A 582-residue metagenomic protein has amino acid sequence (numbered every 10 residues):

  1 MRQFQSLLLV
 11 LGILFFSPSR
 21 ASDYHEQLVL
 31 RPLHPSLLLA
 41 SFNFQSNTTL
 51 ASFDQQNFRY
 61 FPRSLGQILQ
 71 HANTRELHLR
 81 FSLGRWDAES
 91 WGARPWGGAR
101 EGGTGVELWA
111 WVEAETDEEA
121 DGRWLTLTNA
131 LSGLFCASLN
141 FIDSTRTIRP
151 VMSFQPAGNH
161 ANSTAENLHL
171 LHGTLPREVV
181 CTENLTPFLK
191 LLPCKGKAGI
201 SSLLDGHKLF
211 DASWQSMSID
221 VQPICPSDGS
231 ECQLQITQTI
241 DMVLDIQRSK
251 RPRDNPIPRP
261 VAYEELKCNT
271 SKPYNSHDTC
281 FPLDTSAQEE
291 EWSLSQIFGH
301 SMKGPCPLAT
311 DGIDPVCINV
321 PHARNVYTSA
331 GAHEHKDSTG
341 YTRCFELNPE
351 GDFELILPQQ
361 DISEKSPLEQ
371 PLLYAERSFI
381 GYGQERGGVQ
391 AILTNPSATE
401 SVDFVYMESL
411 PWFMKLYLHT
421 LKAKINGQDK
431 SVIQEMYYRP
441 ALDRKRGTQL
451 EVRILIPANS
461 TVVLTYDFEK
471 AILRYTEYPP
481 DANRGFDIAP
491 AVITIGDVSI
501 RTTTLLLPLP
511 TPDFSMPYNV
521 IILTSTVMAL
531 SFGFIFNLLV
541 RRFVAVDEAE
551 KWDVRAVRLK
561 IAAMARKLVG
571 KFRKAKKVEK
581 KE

Functional and structural regions predicted by a protein language model:
M1-L11: Classical eukaryotic N-terminal signal peptides for Sec-dependent ER targeting/secretion, especially the positively
L14-C280: Long, solvent-exposed N-terminal ectodomains/accessory regions that are displayed to the extracellular/lumenal milieu
L108-A110, T116-T164, V180, I236-M242 (+5 more regions): Serine/threonine-enriched low-complexity regions used as flexible
G196, S202, L209, S213 (+7 more regions): Low-complexity, intrinsically disordered segments enriched in Ser/Thr together with acidic residues
G340-I392: Edge strands and adjacent loops of beta-rich recognition modules
Y382-S409: Short beta-strand elements of extracellular/lumenal beta-sandwich folds
L393-S397, L410-M414, F468-R474: Beta-strand elements of well-folded, non-transmembrane domains
F413-V463, E469: A surface/secretory-pathway sequence property marking extracellular, secreted, or lumenal proteins enriched
